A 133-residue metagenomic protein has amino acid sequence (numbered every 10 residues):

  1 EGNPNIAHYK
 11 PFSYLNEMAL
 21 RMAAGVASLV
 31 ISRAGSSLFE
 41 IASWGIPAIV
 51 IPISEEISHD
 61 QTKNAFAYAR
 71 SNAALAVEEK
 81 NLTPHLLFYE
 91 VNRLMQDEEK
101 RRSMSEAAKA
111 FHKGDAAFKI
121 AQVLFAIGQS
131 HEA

Functional and structural regions predicted by a protein language model:
E1-A133: Nucleotide-activated sugar donor-binding and catalytic core shared by glycosyltransferases and related lipid-linked
